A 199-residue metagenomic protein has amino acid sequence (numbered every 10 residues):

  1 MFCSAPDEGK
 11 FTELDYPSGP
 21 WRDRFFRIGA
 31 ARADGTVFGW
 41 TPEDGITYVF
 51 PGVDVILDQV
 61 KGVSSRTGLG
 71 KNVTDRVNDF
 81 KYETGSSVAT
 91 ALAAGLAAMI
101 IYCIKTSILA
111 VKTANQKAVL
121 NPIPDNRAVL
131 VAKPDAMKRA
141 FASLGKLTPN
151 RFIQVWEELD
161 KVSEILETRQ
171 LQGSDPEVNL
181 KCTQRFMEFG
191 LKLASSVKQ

Functional and structural regions predicted by a protein language model:
M1, V63, V111-K112: Residue-level detector of alpha-helical recognition elements and their boundaries
F2-P6, I28-G29: Active-site neighborhood of phospho(di)ester-bond hydrolases with catalytic His/Asp-centered motifs
D7-T12: Active-site environment of divalent metal-dependent phosphoester hydrolases
L14-I104: Extracellular S/T/G-rich loop segment that most often corresponds to the catalytic His/Ser-adjacent loop
Y102-Q199: C-terminal subdomain of the subtilisin-like protease fold in secreted/lumenal serine endopeptidases
